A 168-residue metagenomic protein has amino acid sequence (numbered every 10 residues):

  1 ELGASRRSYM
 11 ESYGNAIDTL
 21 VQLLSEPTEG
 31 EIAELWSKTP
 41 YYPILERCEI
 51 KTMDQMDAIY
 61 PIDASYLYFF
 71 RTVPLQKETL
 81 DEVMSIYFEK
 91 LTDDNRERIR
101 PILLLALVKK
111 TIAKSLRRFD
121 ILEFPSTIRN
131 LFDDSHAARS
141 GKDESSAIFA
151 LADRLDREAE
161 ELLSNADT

Functional and structural regions predicted by a protein language model:
E1-L105, R118-T168: Conserved short "hinge" loops at termini or chain/domain junctions
